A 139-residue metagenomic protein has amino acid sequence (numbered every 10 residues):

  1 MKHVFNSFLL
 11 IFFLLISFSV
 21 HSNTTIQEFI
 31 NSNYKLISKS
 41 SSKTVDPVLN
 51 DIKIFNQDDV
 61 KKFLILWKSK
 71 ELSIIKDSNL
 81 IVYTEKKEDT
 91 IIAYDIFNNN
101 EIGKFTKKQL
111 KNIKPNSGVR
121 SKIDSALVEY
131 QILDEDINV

Functional and structural regions predicted by a protein language model:
M1-F8: Bacterial N-terminal signal peptides that target proteins for export
S17-S19: N-terminal signal peptide c-region/cleavage motif recognized by signal peptidases
N23-V139: Extended repeat-based scaffolds of very large eukaryotic assembly and lipid-transport proteins
